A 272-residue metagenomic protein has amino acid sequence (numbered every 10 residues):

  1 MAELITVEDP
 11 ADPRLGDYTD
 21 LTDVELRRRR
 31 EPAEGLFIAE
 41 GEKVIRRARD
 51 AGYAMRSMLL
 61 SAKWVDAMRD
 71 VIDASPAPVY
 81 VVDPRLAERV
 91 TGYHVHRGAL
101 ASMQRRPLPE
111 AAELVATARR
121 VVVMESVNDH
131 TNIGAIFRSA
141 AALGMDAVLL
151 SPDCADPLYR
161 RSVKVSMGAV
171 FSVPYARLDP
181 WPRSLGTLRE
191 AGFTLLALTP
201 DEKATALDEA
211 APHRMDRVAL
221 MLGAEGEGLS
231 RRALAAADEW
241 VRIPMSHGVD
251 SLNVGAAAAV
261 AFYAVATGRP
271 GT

Functional and structural regions predicted by a protein language model:
M1-D66, C154-A155: Boundary-proximal intrinsically disordered activation/regulatory segments immediately upstream of a helical core
L4-A11, P78-D83, P174-R183: Short acidic-hydrophobic, aromatic-tinged amphipathic segments that line or gate anion-handling sites
V7, F37, E125-S126, S151-P152 (+4 more regions): Glycine- and other small-residue-rich loops at beta-strand/loop junctions that grip anionic moieties
K43, R106-K203: RNA substrate-binding interface of SAM-dependent RNA methyltransferases
M68, D73-H96: Glycine/small-residue-rich loop that forms an oxyanion/phosphate-binding "nest" at active or ligand-binding sites
A99-A101, S139-L143, P157-V170, R231-T272: Structured adenosyl-cofactor binding patch, chiefly the S-adenosyl-L-methionine
L196-V249: Active-site/ligand-binding-proximal alpha/beta "capping" segment
